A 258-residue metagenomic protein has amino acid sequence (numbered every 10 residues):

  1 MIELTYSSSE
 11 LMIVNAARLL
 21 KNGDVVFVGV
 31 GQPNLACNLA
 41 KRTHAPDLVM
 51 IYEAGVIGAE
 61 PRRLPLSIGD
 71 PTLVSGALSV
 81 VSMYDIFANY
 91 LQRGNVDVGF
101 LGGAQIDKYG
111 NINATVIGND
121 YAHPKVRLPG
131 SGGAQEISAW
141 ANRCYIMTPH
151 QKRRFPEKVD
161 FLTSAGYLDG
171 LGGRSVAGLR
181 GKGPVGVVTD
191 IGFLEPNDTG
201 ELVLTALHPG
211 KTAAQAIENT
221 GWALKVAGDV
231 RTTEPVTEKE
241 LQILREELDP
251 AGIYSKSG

Functional and structural regions predicted by a protein language model:
M1-A77: N-terminal active-site beta-alpha-beta segment that forms phosphate/nucleotide-binding and substrate-recognition loops
S8, M12, A16, D24 (+6 more regions): General structural feature for long, well-ordered alpha-helical segments within catalytic domains of soluble enzymes
N15-R18, L35-L39, I86-N89, Q215-N219 (+1 more regions): Alpha-helical scaffold segments in soluble metabolic enzymes
L20, D24, A40, H44 (+6 more regions): Structural signal for hydrophobic packing residues in well-ordered secondary-structure cores of soluble enzyme domains
D47-V56, V74-L78, Y109, P124-L128 (+2 more regions): Short, Lys/Arg-enriched charge-dense amphipathic segments
L64-A227, T232, V236: Conserved phosphate- and dinucleotide-binding cores of soluble alpha/beta proteins, encompassing both enzyme active
N219, A227-G258: A conserved C-terminal secondary-structure "cap"
